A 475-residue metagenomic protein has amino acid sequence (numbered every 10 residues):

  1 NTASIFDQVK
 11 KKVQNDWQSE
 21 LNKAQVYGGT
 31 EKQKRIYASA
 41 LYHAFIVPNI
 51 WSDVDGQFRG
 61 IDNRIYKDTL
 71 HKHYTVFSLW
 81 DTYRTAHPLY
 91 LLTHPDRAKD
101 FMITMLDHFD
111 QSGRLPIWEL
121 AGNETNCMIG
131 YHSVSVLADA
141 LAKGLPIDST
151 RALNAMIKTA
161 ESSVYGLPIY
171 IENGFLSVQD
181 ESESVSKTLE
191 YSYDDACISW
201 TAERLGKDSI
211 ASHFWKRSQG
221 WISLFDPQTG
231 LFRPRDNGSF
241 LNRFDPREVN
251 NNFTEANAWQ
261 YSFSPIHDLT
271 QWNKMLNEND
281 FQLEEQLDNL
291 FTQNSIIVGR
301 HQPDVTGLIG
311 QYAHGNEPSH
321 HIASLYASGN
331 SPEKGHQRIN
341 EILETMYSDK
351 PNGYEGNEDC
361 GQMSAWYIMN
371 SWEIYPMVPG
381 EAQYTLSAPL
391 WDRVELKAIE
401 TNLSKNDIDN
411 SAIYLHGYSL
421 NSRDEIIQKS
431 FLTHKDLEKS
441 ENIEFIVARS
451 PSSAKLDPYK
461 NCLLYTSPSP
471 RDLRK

Functional and structural regions predicted by a protein language model:
N1-A24, E441, V447, S452-P458: Extended acidic/polar, glycine-enriched regions that form or flank non-catalytic beta-rich accessory modules
Y27-H73: Conserved oxyanion/phosphate-binding beta-strand-loop segments in alpha/beta enzyme cores
Q33-S52, L92-I103, G130-N154: Carboxylate/His-rich catalytic cores and anion/metal-binding grooves
F58-K67, K99-E119: Active-site-surrounding "flap" and adjacent substrate/cofactor-binding loops of secreted or lumenal enzymes, prototyped
T69-R84, L92-T93, V134, G144-D409 (+4 more regions): Active-site core of glycosidic bond-cleaving carbohydrate-active enzymes
D110-I129, V164: Extracytoplasmic mature domains of secreted/periplasmic and thylakoid-lumen proteins
I413-L464: C-terminal beta-sandwich/jelly-roll accessory domains of carbohydrate-active enzymes
Y465-R471: Conserved small/polar residues in nucleotide/adenosyl-binding loops
